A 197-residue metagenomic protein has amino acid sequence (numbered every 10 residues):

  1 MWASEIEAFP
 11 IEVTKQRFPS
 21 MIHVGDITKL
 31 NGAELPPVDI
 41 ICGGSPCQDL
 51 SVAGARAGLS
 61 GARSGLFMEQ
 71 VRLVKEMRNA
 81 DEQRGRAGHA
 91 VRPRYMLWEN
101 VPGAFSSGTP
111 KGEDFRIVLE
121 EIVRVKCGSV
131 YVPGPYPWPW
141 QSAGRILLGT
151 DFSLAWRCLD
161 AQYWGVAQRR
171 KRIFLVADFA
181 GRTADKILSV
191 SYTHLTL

Functional and structural regions predicted by a protein language model:
M1-T28: SAM cofactor-binding core of SAM-dependent methyltransferases, primarily the Rossmann-like beta-alpha-beta module
L30-V38, L50-L197: Class I S-adenosyl-L-methionine
C42: N-terminal Rossmann-like NAD(P) cofactor-binding module of classical short-chain dehydrogenase/reductase
P46: Short glycine-/small-residue-rich Rossmann-like dinucleotide-binding loops
